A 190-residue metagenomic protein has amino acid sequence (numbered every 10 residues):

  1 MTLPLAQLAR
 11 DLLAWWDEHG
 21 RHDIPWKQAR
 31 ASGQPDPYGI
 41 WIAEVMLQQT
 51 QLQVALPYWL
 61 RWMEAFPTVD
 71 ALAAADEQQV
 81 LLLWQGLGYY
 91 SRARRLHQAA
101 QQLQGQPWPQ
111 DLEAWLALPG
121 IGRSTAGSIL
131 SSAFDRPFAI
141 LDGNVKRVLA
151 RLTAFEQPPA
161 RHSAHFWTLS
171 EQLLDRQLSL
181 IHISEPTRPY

Functional and structural regions predicted by a protein language model:
M1-L118, I181: N-terminal polyanion-binding entry modules of DNA glycosylases/AP lyases and select other DNA-binding proteins
L130-L174: Phosphate-backbone recognition surface of nucleic-acid-processing proteins
I181-E185, P189-Y190: Single conserved hydrophobic/aromatic residue that forms the stacking wall/gate of nucleotide- or nucleobase-binding
